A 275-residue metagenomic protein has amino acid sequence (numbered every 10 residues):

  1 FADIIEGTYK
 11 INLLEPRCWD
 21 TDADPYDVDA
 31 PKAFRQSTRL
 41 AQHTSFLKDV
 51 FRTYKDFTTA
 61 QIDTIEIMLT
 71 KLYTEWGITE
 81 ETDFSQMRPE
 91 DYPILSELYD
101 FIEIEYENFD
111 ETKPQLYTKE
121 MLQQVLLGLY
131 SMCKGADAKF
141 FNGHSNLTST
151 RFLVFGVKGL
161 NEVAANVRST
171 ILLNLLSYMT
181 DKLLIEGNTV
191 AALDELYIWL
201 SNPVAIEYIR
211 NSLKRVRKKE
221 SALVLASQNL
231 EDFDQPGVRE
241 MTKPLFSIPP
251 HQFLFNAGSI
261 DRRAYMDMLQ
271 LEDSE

Functional and structural regions predicted by a protein language model:
F1-S221, L225: P-loop NTPase motor domains
A2, R239-L254: A short helix-turn-beta junction within AAA+ P-loop NTPase domains corresponding to the substrate/partner-engaging
Y9-E15, P250, I260-D267: Conserved AAA+ ATPase core "coupling" helix
F46, A264-D273: Conserved small helical "lid"/interfacial subdomain of P-loop NTPases
A226-L230, N256-S259: A short beta-strand-to-loop transition that corresponds to the Sensor-1 phosphate-sensing loop of AAA+ P-loop ATPases
Q228-V238, K243: Canonical AAA+ ATPase core
D232-Q235, S247, S259-I260: Replace "adjacent to P-loop NTPase cores in ATP/GTP-dependent enzymes" with "adjacent to NTP-binding cores
